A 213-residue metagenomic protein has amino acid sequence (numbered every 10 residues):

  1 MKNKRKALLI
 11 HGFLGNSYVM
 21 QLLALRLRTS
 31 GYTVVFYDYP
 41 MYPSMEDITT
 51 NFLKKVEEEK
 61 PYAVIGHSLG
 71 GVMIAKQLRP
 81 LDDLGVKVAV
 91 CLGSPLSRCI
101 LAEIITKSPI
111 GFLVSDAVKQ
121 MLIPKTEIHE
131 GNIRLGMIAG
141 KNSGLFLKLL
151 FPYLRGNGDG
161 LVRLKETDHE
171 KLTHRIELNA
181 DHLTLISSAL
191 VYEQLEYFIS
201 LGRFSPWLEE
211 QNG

Functional and structural regions predicted by a protein language model:
M1, I128-H129, H169: Sterically constrained small-residue positions within well-ordered secondary structures of folded domains
K2-A7: Extreme N-terminal starter segment of soluble prokaryotic enzymes
L8-F13, Y18, L22, R26-R28 (+3 more regions): Serine-dependent carboxylesterase/thioesterase catalytic core of lipase-like alpha/beta-hydrolase/SGNH enzymes
N132-G213: C-terminal catalytic-base region of ester-bond hydrolases, centering on the histidine of the charge-relay
